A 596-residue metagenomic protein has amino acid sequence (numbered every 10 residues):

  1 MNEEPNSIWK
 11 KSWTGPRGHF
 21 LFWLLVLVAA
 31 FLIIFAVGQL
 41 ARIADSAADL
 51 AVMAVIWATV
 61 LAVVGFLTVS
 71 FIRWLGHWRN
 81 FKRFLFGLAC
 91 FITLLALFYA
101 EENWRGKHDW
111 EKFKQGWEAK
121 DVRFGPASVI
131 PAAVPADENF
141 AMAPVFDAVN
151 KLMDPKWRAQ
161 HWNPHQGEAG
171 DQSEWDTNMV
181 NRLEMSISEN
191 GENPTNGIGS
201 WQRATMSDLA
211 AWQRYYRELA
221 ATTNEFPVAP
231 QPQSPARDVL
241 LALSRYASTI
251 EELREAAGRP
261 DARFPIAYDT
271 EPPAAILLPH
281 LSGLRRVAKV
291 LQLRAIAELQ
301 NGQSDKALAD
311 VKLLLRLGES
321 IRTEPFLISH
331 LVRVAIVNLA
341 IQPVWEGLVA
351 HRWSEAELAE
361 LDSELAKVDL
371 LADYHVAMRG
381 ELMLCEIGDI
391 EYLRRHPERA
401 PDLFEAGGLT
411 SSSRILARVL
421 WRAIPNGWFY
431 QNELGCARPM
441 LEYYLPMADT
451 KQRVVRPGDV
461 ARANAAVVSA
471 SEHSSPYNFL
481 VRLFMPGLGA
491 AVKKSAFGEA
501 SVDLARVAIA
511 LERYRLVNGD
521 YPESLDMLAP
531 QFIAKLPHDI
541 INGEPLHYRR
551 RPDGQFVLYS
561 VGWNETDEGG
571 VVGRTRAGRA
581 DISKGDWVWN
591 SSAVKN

Functional and structural regions predicted by a protein language model:
N2-N596: Short acidic linear motifs
